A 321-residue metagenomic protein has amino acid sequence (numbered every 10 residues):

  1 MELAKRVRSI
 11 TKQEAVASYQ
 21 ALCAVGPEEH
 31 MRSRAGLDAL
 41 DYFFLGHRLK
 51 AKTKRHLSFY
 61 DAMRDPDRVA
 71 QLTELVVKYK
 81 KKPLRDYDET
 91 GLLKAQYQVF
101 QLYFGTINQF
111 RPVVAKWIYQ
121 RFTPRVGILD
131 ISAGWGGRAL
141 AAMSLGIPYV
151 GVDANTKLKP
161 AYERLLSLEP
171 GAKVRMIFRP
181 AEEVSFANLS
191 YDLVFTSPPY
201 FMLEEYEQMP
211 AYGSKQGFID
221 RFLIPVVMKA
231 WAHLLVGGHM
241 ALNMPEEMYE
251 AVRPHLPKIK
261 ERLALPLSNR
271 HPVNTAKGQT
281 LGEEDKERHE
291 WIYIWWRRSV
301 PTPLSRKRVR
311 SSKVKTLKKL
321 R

Functional and structural regions predicted by a protein language model:
M1-L37, R48-D67, Q71-R321: Class I S-adenosyl-L-methionine-dependent methyltransferase catalytic core
